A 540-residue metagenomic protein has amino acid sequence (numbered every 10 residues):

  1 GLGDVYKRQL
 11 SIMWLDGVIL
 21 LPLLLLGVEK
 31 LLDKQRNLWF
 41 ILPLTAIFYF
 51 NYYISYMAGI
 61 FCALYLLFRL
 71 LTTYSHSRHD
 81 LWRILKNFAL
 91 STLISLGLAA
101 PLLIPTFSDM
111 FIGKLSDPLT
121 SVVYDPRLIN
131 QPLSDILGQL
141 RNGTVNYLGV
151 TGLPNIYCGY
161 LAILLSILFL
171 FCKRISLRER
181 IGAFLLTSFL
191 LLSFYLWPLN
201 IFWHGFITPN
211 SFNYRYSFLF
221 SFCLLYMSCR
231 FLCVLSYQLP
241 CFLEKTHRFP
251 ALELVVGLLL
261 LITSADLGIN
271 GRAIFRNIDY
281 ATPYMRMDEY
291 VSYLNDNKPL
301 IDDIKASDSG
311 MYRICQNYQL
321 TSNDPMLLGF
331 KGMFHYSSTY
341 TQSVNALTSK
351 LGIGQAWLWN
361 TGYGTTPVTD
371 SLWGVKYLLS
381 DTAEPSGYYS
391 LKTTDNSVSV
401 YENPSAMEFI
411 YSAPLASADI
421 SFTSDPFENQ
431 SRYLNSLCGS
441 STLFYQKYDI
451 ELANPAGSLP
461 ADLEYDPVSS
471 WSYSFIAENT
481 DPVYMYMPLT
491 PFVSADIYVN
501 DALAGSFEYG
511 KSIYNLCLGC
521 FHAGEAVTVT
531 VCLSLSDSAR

Functional and structural regions predicted by a protein language model:
L2-Y6: Short, small-residue-biased leader/transition segments that mark boundaries at the very start of proteins
K7-D16, S121-V122, T144-P154, S188-A251 (+5 more regions): Membrane-helix boundary/interfacial segments in multi-pass membrane proteins
L24-W39, T72, L232-S236: Membrane-interface transmembrane helices that cradle and orient dolichyl/undecaprenyl
G27, L38-Y52, I94-G97: Membrane-interface alpha helices of multi-pass inner-membrane proteins
V28, A58-I94: Perimembrane helix-loop-helix junctions
K30-A46, R78-A89, R248-L254: Short hydrophobic alpha-helices at membrane interfaces in multi-pass membrane enzymes
R83-K173, L177, G182, L196-H204 (+3 more regions): Periplasmic/ER-lumenal interhelical loops and adjacent helix-loop junctions in multi-pass membrane proteins
L254-R540: Soluble catalytic regions of membrane-associated enzymes that act on cell-envelope and secretory-pathway components
